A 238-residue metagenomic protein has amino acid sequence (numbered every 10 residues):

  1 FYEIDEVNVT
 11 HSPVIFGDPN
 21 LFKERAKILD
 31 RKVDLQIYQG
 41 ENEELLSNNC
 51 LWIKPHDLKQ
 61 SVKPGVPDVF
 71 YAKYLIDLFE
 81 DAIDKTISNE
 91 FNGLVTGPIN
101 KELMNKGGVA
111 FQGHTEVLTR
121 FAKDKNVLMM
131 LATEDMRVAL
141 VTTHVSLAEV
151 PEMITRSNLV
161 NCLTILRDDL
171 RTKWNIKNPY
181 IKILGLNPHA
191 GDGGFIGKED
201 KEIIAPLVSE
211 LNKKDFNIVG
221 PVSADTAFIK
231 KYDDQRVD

Functional and structural regions predicted by a protein language model:
F1-H114, S157, N161-D238: Contiguous, glycine/small-aliphatic-enriched amphipathic segments in soluble metabolic enzymes
E44-N48, M130-D135: Short glycine/proline-enriched loop/turn "hinge" motifs that connect secondary-structure elements and lie
C50-I53, V127-M129, V138: Conserved beta-strand scaffold positions in the cores of enzyme catalytic domains, especially in NTP/NDP-utilizing
T119-A132: FAD-binding core/adjacent interface of flavoenzyme oxidoreductases
L131-C162: Ligand-binding beta-strand-loop-alpha-helix segment within the catalytic cores of soluble metabolic enzymes
